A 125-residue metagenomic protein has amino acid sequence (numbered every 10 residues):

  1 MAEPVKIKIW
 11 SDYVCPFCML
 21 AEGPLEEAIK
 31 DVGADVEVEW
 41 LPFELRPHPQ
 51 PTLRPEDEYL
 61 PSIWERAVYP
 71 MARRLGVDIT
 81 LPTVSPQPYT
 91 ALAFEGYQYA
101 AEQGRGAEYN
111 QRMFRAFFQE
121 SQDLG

Functional and structural regions predicted by a protein language model:
A2-L25: Local sequence-structure signature of Cys/Sec-based thiol-disulfide redox active-site neighborhoods
M19-Q122: Structural alpha/beta surface segment adjacent to cysteine/selenocysteine redox centers across thiol/disulfide enzymes
